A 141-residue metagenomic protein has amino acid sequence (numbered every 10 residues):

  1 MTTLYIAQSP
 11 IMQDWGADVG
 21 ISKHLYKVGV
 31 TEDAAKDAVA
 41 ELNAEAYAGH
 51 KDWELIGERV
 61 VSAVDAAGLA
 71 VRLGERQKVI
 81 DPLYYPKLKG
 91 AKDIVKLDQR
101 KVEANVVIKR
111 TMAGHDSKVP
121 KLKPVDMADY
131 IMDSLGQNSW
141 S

Functional and structural regions predicted by a protein language model:
M1-S141: Non-catalytic accessory segments flanking enzymatic or RNA/DNA-binding domains
